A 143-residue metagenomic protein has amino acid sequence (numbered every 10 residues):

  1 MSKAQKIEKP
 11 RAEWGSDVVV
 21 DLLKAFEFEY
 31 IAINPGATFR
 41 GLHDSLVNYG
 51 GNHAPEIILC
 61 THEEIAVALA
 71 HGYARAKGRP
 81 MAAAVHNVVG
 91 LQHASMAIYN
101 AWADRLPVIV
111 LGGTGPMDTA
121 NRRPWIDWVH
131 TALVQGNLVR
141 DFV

Functional and structural regions predicted by a protein language model:
S2-V143: N-terminal alpha/beta PP-like core and its mobile active-site loop of ThDP/TPP-dependent enzymes
